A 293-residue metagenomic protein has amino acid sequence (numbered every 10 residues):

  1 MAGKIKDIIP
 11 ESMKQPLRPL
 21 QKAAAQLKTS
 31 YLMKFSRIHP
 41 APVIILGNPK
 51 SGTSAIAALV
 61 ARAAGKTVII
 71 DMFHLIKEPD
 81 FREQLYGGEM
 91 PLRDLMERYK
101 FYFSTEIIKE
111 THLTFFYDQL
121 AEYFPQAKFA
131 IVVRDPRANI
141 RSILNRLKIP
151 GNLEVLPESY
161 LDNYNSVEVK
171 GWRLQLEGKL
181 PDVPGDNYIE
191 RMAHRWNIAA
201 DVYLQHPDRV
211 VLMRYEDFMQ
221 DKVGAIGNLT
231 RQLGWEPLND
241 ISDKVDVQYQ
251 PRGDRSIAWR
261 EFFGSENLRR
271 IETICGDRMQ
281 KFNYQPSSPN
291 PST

Functional and structural regions predicted by a protein language model:
M1-Y102, R146-P150, S292: PAPS-dependent sulfotransferase catalytic core
I45-G47, I107-K109, I131-V133, L212-Y215: Short beta-strand segments
T53-A57, K77-E78, F115-Y117, R137-S142 (+2 more regions): Short catalytic/ligand-binding loop motif for oxyanion handling, primarily in non-cytosolic enzymes, centered on
L75-D80, Y203-R269, T273-G276: The conserved 3'-phosphoadenosine-5'-phosphosulfate
G87-F101, P150-A225, T273, D277: PAPS-dependent sulfotransferase catalytic domain
K100-Y117, V132: Glycine-rich phosphate-binding loop used to anchor ATP phosphates in small-molecule kinases, encompassing both
F116-Y123, V202: A short acidic, amphipathic alpha-helical/loop segment
Y123-I143: Conserved phosphate-donor/acceptor-positioning beta-strand/loop module used by diverse small-molecule
